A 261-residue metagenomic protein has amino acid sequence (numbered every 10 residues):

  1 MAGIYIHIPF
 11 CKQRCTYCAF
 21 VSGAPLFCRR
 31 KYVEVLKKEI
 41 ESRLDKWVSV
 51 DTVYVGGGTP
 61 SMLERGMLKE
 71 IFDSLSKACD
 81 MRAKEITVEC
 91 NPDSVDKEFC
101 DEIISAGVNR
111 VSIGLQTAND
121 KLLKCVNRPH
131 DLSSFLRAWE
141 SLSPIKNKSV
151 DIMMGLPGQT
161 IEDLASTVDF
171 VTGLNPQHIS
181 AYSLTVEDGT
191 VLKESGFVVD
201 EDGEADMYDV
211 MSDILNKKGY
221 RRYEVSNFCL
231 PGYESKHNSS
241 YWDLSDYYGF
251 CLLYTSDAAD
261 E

Functional and structural regions predicted by a protein language model:
M1-I4: Extreme N-terminal starter segment of soluble prokaryotic enzymes
I6-I8, L115: Alpha/beta-hydrolase
F10-F20: Local cysteine-cluster metal-coordination motifs and their immediate loop/turn environment, predominantly Fe-S cluster
Q13, D120-K121, Y248: Glycine-centered loop/turn positions within well-structured domains that cap or flank conserved ligand/cofactor-binding
Y17, V191-K193, S235-H237: Short aromatic-enriched loop/helix-cap "lid" or pocket-rim segments at secondary-structure transitions that line
S22-M211: Conserved non-cysteine loop/helix-boundary elements of the Radical SAM core domain that shape
F197-G249: Auxiliary Fe-S-binding modules of radical SAM enzymes
Y254-D260: Conserved small/polar residues in nucleotide/adenosyl-binding loops
